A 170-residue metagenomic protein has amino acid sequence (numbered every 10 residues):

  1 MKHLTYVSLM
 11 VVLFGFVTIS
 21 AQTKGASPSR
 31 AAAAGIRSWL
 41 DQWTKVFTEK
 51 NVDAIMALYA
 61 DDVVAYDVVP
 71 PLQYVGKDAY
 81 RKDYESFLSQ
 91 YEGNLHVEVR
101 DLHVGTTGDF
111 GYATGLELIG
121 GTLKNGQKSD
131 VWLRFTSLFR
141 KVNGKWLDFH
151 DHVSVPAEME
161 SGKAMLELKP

Functional and structural regions predicted by a protein language model:
M1-T5: Positively charged n-region of N-terminal signal peptides that target proteins for export
V7-F16: Bacterial N-terminal signal peptides
T18-D62, E160, A164-P170: Short, low-complexity N-terminal intrinsically disordered segments enriched in polar/charged residues
R30, A34-S38, V52-T107, L116 (+2 more regions): A solvent-exposed, acidic/Ser-Thr-rich amphipathic alpha-helical stretch
G115-T122: Generic short beta-strand segments
N125-G126: Outer-membrane beta-barrel domain signature
W132-E160: Short beta-strand edge/turn micro-motifs at domain boundaries
